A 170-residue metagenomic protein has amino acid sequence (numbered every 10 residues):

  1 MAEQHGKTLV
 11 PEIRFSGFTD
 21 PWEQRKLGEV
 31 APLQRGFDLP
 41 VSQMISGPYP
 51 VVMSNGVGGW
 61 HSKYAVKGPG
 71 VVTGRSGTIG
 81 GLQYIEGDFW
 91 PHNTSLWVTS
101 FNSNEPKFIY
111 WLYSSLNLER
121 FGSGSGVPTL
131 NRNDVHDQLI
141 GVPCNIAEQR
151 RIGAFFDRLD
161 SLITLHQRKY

Functional and structural regions predicted by a protein language model:
M1-G6, V10, R14, Y113-E148: Short, flexible domain-boundary/linker segments around small modular repeats
L9-P11, F15, T19-R25, L139-Y170: Amphipathic alpha-helical segments
V10, W22-G28, S46-Y49, K67-G68 (+3 more regions): Sequence-level motif detector for i,i+2 pairs with an aromatic at +2
I13-D38, S42, S46-V51: Non-catalytic DNA-recognition/assembly elements of restriction-modification systems
R35-G36, V57, L118: Generic structural signal for secondary-structure transition and capping sites
P50, L96, G153-A154: Conserved, well-structured core segments
M53-S114, S123-V127, N131-H136: A short beta-sheet element
